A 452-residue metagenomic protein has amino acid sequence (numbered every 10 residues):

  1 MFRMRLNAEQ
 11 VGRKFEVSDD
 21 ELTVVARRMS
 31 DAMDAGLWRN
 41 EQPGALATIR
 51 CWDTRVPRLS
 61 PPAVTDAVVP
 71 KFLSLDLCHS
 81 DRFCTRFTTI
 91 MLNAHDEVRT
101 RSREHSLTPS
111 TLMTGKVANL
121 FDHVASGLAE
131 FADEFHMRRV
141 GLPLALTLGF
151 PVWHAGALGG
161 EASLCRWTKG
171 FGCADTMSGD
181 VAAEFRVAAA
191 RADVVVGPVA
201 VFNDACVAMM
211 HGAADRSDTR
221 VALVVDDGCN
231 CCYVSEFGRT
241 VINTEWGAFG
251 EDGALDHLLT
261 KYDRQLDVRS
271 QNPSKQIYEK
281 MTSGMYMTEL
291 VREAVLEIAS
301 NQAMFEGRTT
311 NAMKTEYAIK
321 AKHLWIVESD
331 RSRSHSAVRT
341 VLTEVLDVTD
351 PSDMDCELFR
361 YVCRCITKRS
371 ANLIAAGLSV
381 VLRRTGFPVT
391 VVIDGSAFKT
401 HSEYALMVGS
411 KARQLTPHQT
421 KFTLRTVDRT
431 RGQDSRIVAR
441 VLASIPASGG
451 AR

Functional and structural regions predicted by a protein language model:
M1-L142, A214-D215, R264-R452: ATP-binding/phosphotransfer module of carbohydrate and carboxylate kinases, centering on a glycine-rich
T48-C51, L142-F150, A200-V207: Short, glycine/charge-rich beta-strand/loop segments that flank catalytic centers and engage negatively charged groups
D76, A145-G149, F202, A222-G228 (+1 more regions): Short beta-strand segments
F83-M91, V207-H211, A222-L223, C229-S235: Short beta-strand scaffold segments in enzyme catalytic cores
R103-A125, A129, V152-A214, V221 (+3 more regions): Glycine-rich phosphate-binding loop and adjoining helix at the ATP-binding site of ATP-dependent phosphoryl-transfer
L148-H154, A205-A208, S396-K399, R429-R431: Short, internal active-site loops enriched in acidic
T219-R220, C232, G238-I277, M281: Alpha-helical segment proximal to the catalytic Tyr-Lys
G228-C229, F249, R292, F398: Short, glycine-/Ser/Thr-/acidic-enriched flexible segments
